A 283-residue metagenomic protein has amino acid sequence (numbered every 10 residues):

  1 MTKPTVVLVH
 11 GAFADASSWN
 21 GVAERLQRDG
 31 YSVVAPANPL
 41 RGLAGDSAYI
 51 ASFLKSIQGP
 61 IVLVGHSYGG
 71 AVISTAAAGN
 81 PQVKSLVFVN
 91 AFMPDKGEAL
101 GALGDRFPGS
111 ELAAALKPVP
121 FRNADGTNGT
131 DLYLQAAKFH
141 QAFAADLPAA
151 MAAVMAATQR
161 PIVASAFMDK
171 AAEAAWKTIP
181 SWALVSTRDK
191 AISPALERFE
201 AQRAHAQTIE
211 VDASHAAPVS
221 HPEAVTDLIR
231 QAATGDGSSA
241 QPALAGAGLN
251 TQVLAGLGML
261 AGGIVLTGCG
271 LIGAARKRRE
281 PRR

Functional and structural regions predicted by a protein language model:
T2-G59: Active-site catalytic motif of lipid deacylating hydrolases and related acyltransferases
V64-G69, I73: Gly/Ala-rich beta-loop-alpha elbow adjacent to hydrolase catalytic centers
Q82-V83, V87-D125, V163-A166, E200: Flexible "cap/lid" loop of the alpha/beta hydrolase fold
A157-A204, T208-V219: Conserved serine/cysteine hydrolase catalytic core
V219-T234: Post-His helix in hydrolase/transferase enzymes
S238-L260: Extracellular Ser/Thr-rich, low-complexity/disordered mucin-like segments
G262-R283: C-terminal membrane-anchoring or membrane-association module
